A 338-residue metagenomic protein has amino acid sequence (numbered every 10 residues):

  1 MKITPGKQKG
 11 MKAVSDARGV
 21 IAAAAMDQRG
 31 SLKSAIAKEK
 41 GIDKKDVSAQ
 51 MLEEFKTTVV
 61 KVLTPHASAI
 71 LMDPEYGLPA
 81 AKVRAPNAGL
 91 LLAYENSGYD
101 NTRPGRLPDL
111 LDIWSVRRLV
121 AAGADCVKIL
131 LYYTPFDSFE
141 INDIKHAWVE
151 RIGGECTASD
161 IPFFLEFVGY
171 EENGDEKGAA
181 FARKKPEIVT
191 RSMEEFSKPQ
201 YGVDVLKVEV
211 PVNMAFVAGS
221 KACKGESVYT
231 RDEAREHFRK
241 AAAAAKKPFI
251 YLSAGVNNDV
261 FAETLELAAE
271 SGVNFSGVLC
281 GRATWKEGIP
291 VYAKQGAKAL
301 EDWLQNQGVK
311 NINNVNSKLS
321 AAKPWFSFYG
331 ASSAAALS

Functional and structural regions predicted by a protein language model:
M1-F139, G202, E226-T230, K247-P248 (+4 more regions): Alpha/beta catalytic barrel-like cores
K2, D137-H146, G178-T190, S253-E263: Active-site glycine- and acidic-residue-rich loops that bind and position anionic ligands or nucleotide-like cofactors
A24, E166, L206, G281: Conserved, mostly hydrophobic/aromatic
L90-S97, F181-P199: Acidic, His- and aromatic-enriched active-site or binding-groove loops in soluble protein domains that engage sugars
K128-I144, G174-R183, K221-E226: Surface-exposed cleft-lining segments at the edges of enzyme active sites
E155-A180: Hydrophobic, aromatic-enriched interface-forming segments
S197-A218: Histidine/lysine/aspartate-rich catalytic loop segments that bind and position anionic ligands
V205-V210, P248-N257, G277-L279: Glycine-rich anion-binding loop/nest that anchors nucleotide
